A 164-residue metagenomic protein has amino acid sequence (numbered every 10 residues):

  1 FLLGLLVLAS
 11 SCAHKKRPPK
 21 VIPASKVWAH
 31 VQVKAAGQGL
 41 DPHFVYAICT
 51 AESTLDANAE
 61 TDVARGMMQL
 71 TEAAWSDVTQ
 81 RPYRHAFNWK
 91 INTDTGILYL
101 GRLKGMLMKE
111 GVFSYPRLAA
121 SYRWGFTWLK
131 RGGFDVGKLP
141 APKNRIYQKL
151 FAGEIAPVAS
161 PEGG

Functional and structural regions predicted by a protein language model:
F1-A9: Bacterial N-terminal signal peptides
S11-L55, K90-T93, G101, G105-M108 (+1 more regions): Export/targeting segments at the very N-terminus of extracytoplasmic proteins
I22, M68-Q69, G137-G164: Cell-wall glycan
V31, A35, F44, I48-T79 (+2 more regions): Cell-wall polysaccharide-cleaving catalytic domain and substrate-binding groove, primarily in peptidoglycan/chitin
G37-D41, T61, V112-Y115: Extracellular/periplasmic catalytic domains that process cell-envelope and extracellular macromolecules
E72-R131, I146-Q148: Alpha-helical segment that forms one wall of the substrate-binding/catalytic cleft in peptidoglycan-active domains
R131-G137: A short acidic/glycine-rich loop-to-helix N-cap element
